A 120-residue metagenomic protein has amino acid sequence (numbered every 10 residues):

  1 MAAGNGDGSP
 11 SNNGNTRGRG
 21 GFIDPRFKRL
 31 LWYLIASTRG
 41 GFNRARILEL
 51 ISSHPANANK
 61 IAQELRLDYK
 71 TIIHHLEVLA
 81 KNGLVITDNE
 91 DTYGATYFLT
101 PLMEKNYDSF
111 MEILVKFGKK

Functional and structural regions predicted by a protein language model:
R17-R46: Short alpha-helical segments that sit at the start of domains
L30, T96-K120: Conserved segment of winged-helix/HTH DNA-binding domains
G41, N89-T96: Short, Lys/Arg-rich nucleic-acid/phosphate-binding segment
F42, S53-N57: Short capping segments at the starts of secondary-structure elements
E49-S53, M111: Short, locally clustered residues in the helix-turn-helix/winged-helix DNA-binding domain
K60-E64: A short acidic, leucine-rich amphipathic alpha-helix
L67-V78: Short amphipathic alpha-helical interaction segments
G83: Glycine-centered, phosphate/nucleic-acid-interacting loop/turn motifs that mediate DNA/RNA or nucleotide
